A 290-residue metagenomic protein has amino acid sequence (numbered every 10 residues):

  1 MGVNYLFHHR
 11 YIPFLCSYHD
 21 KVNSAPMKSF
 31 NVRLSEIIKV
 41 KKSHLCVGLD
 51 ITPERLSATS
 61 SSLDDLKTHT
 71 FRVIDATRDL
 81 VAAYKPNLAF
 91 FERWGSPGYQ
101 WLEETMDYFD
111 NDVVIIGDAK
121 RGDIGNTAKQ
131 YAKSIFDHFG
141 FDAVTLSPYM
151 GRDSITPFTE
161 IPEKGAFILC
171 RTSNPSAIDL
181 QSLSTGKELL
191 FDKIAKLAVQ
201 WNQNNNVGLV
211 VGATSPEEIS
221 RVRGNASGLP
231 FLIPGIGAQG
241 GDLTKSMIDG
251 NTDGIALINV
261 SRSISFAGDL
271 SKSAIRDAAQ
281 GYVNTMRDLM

Functional and structural regions predicted by a protein language model:
M27-E104, Y108-N111, A274, Q280-R287: Conserved N-terminal beta1-alpha1 strand-loop-helix module at the mouth
V47, Y84, D118, V144 (+2 more regions): Conserved, mostly hydrophobic/aromatic
I74-D79, M106-D110, F158-P162, R223 (+1 more regions): Acidic (Asp/Glu)-rich catalytic clusters
R93-E104, I124-A128, M150-P162, S215-V222 (+1 more regions): Active-site-adjacent beta->alpha loops and helix N-cap segments on the catalytic face of soluble alpha/beta enzymes
D123-V210: Conserved anion-binding
A213-N259, S263: A C-terminal functional module that forms or caps the active site or interfaces directly with catalytic machinery
S246-I255, F266-M290: C-terminal helical cap(s) of enzyme catalytic domains, especially alpha/beta-barrels
